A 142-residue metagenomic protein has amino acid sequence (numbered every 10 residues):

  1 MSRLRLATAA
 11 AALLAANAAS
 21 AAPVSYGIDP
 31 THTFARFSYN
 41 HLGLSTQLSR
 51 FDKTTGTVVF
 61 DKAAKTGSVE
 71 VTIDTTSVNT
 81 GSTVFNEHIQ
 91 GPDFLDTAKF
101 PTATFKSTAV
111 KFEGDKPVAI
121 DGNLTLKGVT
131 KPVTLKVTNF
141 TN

Functional and structural regions predicted by a protein language model:
M1-T8: Bacterial N-terminal signal peptides that target proteins for export
A16-A18: N-terminal signal peptide c-region/cleavage motif recognized by signal peptidases
S20-N142: Low-complexity, acidic/polar, glycine-enriched regions of mature
